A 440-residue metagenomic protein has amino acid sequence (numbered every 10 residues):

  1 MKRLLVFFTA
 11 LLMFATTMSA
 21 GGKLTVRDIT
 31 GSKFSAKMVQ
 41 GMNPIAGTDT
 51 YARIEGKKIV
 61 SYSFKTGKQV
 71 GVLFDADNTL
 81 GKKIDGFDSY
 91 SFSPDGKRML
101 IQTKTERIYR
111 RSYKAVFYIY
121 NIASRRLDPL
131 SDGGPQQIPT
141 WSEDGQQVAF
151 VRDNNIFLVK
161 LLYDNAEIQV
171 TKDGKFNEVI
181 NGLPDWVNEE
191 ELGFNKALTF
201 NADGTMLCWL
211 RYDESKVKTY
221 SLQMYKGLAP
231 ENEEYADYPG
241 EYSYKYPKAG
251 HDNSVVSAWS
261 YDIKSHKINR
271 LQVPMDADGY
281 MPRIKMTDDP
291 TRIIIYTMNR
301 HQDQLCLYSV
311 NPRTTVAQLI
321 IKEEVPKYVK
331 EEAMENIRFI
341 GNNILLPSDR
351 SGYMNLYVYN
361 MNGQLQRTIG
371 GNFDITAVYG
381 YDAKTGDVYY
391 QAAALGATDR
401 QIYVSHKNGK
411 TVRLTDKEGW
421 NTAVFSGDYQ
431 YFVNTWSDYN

Functional and structural regions predicted by a protein language model:
G21-K37, I263-Q272: A short helix->beta-strand "capping" segment at the edge of beta-propeller domains
S32, K104-Y109, Y113-V116, A166-L198 (+1 more regions): Predominantly five- to eight-bladed beta-propeller fold
K33-M38, T79-G86, N177-G193, D276-M281 (+3 more regions): Short glycine-/Asp-/Thr-/Trp-enriched loop segments that recur within the blades of beta-propeller repeat domains
V39-N43, T50-S61, G71-L73, D88 (+14 more regions): Non-catalytic accessory segments flanking enzyme active sites
M42-D49, Y90-R98, I138-Q147, V151 (+5 more regions): Blade-terminus and WD-like Trp-Asp/Gly-His loop motifs, strongest in beta-propeller folds
K57-Y62, Y109-V116, D153-V159, K216-L222 (+5 more regions): Structural motif
F64-G67, N121-R125, L161-D164, D262-H266 (+3 more regions): Short loop/turn segments that connect beta-strands within beta-propeller blades
K68-E106, L127-Q137, E324-K327: Blade-loop segments of beta-propeller domains
